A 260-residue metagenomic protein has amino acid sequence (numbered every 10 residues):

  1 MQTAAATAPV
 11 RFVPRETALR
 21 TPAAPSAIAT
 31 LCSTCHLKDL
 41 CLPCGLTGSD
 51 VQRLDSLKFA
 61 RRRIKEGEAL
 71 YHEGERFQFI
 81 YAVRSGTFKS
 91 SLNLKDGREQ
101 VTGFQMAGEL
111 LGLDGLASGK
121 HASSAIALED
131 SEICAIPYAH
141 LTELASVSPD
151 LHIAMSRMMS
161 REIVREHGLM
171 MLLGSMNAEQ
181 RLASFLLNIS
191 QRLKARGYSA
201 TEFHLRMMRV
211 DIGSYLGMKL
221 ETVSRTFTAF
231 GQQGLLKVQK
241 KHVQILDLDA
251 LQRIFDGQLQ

Functional and structural regions predicted by a protein language model:
Q2-E66, L110-L111, G115-A117: Cyclic nucleotide-binding regulatory module and flanking cytosolic helices
A4, Q191-Q260: Phosphate-/nucleic-acid-contacting segments
R61, F104, A135, R206 (+1 more regions): Short aromatic/basic micro-patch
G67, Q78-S91, A107-G108: Glycine- and acidic-residue-biased ligand/ion/polar-headgroup-sensing regions
A69-E75: Short phosphate-coordinating micro-motif centered on Lys-Gly-acidic
F88-Q100: A short beta-strand-loop-beta hairpin characteristic of the jelly-roll/cupin
V101-G168: Cyclic-nucleotide recognition modules
S146-K219: Polybasic "coupling" helices that flank or enter modular domains
